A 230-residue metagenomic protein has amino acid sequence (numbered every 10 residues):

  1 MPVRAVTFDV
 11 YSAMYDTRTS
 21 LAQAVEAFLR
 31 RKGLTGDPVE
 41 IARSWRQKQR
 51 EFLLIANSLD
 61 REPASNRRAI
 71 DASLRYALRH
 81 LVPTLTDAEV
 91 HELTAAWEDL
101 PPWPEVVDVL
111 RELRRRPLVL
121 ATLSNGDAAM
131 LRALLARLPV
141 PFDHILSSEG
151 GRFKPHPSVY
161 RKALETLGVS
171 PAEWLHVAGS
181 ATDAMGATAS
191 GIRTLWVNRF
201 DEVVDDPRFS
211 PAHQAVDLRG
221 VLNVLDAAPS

Functional and structural regions predicted by a protein language model:
M1-R4, V107, R111, L118 (+2 more regions): Asp-based, Mg2+/Mn2+-dependent phosphohydrolase catalytic module
V3-P104, R115: N-terminal helical cap/lid subdomain that shapes the substrate entry/recognition surface in HAD-like hydrolases
